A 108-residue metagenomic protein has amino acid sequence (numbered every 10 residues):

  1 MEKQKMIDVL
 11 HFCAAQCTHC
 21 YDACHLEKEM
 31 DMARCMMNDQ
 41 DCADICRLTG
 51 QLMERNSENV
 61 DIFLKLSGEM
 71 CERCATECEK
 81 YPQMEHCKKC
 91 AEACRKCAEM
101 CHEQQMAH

Functional and structural regions predicted by a protein language model:
M1-H108: Amphipathic alpha-helical hairpins
